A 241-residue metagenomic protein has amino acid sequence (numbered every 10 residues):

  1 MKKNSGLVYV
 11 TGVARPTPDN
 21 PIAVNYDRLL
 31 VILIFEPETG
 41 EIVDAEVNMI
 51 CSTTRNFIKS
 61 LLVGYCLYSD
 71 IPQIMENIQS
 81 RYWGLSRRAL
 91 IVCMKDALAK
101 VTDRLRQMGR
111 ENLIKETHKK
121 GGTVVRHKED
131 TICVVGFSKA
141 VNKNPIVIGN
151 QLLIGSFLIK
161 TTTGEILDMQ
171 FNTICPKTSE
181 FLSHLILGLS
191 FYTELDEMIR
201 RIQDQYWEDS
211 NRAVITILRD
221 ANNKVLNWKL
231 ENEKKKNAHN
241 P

Functional and structural regions predicted by a protein language model:
M1-V13, I114-F137: Short, compositionally biased leader-like segments
R15-L113, K139-P241: Active-site- and interface-proximal helix/loop "cap" or "latch" segments in soluble metabolic and energy-transducing
